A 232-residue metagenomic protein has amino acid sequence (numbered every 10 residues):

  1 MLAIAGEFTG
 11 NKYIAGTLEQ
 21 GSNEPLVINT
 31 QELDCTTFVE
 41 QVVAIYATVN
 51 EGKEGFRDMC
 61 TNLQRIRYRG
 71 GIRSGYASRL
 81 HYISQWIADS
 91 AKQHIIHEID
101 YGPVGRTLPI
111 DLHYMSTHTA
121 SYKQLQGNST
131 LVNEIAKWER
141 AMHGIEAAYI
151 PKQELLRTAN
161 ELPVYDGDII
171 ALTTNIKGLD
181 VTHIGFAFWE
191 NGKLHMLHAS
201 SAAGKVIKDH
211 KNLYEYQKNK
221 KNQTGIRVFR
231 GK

Functional and structural regions predicted by a protein language model:
M1-T9, L18: Sequence/structural signature of beta-propeller domains
K12-I145, W189, H198-S201: Acidic/His-rich structured neighborhood in mature extracellular/periplasmic domains
G21-P25, Q41, K152-R157, L172-T174 (+1 more regions): N-terminal post-signal-peptidase region of extra-cytosolic proteins
N133-I170: GIY-YIG nuclease catalytic motif and its immediate N-terminal context
R157, V164-K232: C-terminal soluble interaction/assembly domains
